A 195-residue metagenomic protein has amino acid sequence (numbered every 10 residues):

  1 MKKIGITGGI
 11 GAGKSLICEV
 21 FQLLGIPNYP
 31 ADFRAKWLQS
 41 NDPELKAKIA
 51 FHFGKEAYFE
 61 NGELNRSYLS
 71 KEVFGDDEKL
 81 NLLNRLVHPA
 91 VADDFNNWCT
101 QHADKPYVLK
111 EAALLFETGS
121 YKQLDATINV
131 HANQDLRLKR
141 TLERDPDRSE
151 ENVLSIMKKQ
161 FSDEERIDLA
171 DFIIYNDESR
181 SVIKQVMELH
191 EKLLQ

Functional and structural regions predicted by a protein language model:
M1-F33: Walker A (P-loop) phosphate-binding motif
K3, C18, K46, R66-S67 (+6 more regions): A general structural signal for well-ordered alpha-helical segments in protein cores
G13, D32, L83, L109 (+2 more regions): Residue-level signal for inorganic ion chemistry
P27, F33, A126, D171-F172: Well-ordered beta-strand positions
F33-P106: ATP-dependent small-molecule kinase phosphotransfer cores that center on conserved nucleotide phosphate-binding segments
P89-D93, V108-A113, L154-K159: Short gly/ser/thr-rich secondary-structure transition/capping motifs
D94-Q101, Y107-L142: ATP-dependent NMP and nucleoside kinases share a basic, alpha-helical "lid"
K122-Q123, Q134, R144-K192: Small-molecule kinase domains that catalyze NTP-dependent phosphoryl transfer to phosphate-bearing small molecules
